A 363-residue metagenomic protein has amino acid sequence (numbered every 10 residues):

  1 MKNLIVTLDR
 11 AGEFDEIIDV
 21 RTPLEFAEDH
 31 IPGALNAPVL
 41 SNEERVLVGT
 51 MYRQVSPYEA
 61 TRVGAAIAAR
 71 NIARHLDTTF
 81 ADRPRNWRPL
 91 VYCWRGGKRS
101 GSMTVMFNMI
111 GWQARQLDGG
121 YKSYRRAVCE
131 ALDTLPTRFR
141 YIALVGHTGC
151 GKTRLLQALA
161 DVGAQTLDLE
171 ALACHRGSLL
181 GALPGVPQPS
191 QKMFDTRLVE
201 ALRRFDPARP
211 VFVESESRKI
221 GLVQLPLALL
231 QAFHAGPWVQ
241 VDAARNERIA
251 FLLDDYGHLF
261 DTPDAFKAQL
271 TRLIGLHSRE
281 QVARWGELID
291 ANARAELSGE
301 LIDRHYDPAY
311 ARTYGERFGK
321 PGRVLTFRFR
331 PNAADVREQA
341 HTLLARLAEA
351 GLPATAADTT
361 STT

Functional and structural regions predicted by a protein language model:
M1-P32, A60, C129-P136, Y141-V145: Flexible, polar/low-complexity N-terminal or interdomain linker segments that lie immediately upstream of folded
N42-D77: Aromatic- and Gly/Pro-rich amphipathic surface segment
V63-D118: Catalytic cysteine-centered active loop of the rhodanese-like fold, especially the PTP/DSP P-loop
L90, W112-R126, D168-A173: A short glycine-rich beta-strand->turn/loop micro-motif centered on a GG-aromatic cluster
K98-R99, I142-A160: Glycine-rich phosphate-binding P-loop
T104-F107, R154-Q165: A conserved segment at the C-terminal end of the G1
V162-A232: Conserved nucleotide-sensing/catalytic segment adjacent to the nucleotide-binding pocket in NTP-handling enzymes
A232-W238, D242-T363: Conserved NTP phosphate-binding and transfer environment spanning the P-loop NTPase/kinase superfamily
